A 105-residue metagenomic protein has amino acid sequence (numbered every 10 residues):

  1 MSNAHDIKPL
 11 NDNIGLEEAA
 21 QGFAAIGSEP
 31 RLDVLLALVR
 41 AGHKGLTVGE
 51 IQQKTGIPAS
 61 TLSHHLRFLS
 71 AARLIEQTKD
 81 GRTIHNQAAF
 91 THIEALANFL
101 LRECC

Functional and structural regions predicted by a protein language model:
M1-G22, L36-R40, F90-C105: Amphipathic alpha-helical dimerization/coiled-coil segments that flank or bridge DNA-binding/regulatory modules
E17-T61, D80-H92: N-terminal helix-turn-helix DNA-binding core of bacterial DNA-binding proteins
L66-R67: Short, hydrophobic-biased segments on the C-terminal half of alpha helices that form "recognition helices"
R73: Glycine-centered, phosphate/nucleic-acid-interacting loop/turn motifs that mediate DNA/RNA or nucleotide
Q77: Short beta-strand "wing" residues that participate in macromolecule-binding interfaces
